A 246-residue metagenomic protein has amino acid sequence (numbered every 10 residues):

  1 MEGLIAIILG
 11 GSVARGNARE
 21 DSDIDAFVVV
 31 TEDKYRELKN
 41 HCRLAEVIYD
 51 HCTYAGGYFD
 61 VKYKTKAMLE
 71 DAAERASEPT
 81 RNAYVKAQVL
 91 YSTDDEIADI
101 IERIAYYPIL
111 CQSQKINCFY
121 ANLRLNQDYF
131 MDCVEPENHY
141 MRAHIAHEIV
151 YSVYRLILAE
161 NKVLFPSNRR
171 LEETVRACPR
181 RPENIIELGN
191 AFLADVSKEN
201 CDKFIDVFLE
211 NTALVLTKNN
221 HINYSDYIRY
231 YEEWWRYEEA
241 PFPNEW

Functional and structural regions predicted by a protein language model:
M1-S22, F27-R81: Metal-dependent nucleotidyltransferase catalytic core
R15, Y91-S92, S167: Generic structural "secondary-structure junction" signal
D21-D25, D33, D50, D60 (+10 more regions): Acidic-enriched, low-complexity/disordered segments with a strong bias for Aspartate over Glutamate
K34-L38, Y54-Y58, P79-R81, A87-Y91 (+4 more regions): Short, surface-exposed, polar/charged, turn-prone segments marking secondary-structure boundaries
I48-E137, F242: Conserved NTP/Mg2+-binding pocket subregion across the NTase superfamily
P108-W246: Conserved nucleotidyltransferase catalytic core and NTase-mimicking acidic/glycine-rich helix/loop elements in nucleic
